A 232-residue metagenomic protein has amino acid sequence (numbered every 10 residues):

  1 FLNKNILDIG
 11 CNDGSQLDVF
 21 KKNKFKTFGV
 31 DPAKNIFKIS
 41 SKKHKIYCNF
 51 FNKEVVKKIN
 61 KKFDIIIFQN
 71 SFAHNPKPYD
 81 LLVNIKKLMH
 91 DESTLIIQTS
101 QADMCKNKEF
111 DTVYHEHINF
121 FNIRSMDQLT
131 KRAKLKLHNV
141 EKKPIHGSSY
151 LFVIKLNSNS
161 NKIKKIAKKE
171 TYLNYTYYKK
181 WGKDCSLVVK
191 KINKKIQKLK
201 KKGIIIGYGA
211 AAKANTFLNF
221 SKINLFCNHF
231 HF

Functional and structural regions predicted by a protein language model:
N3-N12, I205: Conserved class I S-adenosyl-L-methionine
D13-N23: Conserved SAM-binding loop of SAM-dependent methyltransferases across substrates and taxa, primarily the Class I
K26-D31: Conserved SAM-binding motif I beta-strand of class I
K42-E54: Conserved SAM-binding strand-loop segment of SAM-dependent methyltransferases
I67: A conserved beta-strand element that flanks and buttresses the S-adenosyl-L-methionine
Y79-T94: A short glycine-rich, Lys/Arg-flanked "PGG" loop and its adjoining helix->strand segment in the class I
I97-N119, I123-S125: Short, glycine-/aromatic-enriched active-site segment of Class I SAM-dependent methyltransferases
S158-F232: Hydrophobic, well-ordered beta-alpha structural blocks that scaffold small-molecule cofactor pockets
